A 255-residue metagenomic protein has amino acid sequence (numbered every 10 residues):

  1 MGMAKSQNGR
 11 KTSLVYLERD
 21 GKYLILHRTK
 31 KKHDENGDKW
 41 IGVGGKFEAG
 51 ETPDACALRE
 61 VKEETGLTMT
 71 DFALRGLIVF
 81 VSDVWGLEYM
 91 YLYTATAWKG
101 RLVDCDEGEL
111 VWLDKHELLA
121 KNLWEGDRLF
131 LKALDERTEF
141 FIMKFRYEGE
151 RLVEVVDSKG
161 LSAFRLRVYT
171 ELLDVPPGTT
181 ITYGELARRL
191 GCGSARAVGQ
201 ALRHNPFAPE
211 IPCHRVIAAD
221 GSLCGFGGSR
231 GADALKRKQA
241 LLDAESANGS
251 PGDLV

Functional and structural regions predicted by a protein language model:
G2-L24: Conserved N-terminal beta-strand and adjoining loop/helix that marks the start of the Nudix/MutT-like hydrolase domain
M3, R75-S82, A187: Short, solvent-exposed loop/turn elements at beta->coil junctions and helix N-caps that rim active or binding pockets
K11-S13, G21, E88-Y91, G108 (+1 more regions): Change "...and in nucleic-acid phosphodiester-cleaving endonucleases..." to "...and in nucleic-acid processing enzymes
Y23-E63, V155: Conserved Nudix-box catalytic region and its N-terminal flanking loop in Nudix hydrolases and closely related
K32-I41, L113, D220-F226: Short glycine/proline- and charge-enriched loop/turn segments that cap or connect secondary-structure elements
F47-T70, F80-L134: Unchanged
F140-V156: Acidic/histidine-enriched, glycine/proline-rich intrinsically disordered or flexible terminal extensions
D157-V255: Nucleic acid-binding interface residues in structured DNA/RNA-binding domains, emphasizing the DNA-engaging scaffolds
